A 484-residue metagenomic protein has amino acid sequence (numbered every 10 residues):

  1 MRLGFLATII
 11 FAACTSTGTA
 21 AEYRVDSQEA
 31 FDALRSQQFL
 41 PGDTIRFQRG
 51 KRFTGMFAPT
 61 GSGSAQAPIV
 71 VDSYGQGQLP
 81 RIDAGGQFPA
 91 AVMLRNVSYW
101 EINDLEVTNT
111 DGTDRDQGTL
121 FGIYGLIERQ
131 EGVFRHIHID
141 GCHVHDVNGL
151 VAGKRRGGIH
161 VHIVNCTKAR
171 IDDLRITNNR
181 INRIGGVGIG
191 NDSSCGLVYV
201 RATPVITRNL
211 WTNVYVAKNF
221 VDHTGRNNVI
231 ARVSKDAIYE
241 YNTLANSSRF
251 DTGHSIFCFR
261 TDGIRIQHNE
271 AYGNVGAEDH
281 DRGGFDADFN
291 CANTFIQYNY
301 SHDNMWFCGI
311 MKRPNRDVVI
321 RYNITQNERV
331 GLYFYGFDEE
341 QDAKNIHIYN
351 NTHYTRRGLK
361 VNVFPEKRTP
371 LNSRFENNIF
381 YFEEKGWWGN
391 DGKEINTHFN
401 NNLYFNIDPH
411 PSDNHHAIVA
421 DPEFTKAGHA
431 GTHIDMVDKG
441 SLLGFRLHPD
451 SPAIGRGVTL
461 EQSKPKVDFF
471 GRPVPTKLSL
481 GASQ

Functional and structural regions predicted by a protein language model:
T19-A58, A91, S451, F470-P475 (+1 more regions): Acidic Gly/Asp/Thr-rich repetitive segments characteristic of extracellular carbohydrate-active and adhesion proteins
R24-V25, R46-R49, F53-G55, S62-Q117 (+2 more regions): Right-handed parallel beta-helix/beta-spiral solenoid domain characteristic of secreted/periplasmic
G42-T44, G50, P68, L79 (+15 more regions): Detector for repetitive beta-architecture
Q48, D72-Y74, R95, N103 (+28 more regions): Feature marks extracellular polysaccharide-active and adherence modules
T54-A58, A84-A91, D111-F121, V144 (+14 more regions): Short glycine/acidic-rich loop motifs that flank beta-strands on beta-rich extracellular proteins
T60, F295-S301, F307, P314-L443: Predominantly extracellular beta-rich ligand-binding scaffolds that present long acidic/polar faces for carbohydrate
P89-R95, E101-D251, C258, E278: Right-handed parallel beta-helix
G440-G444, H448-Q484: Surface beta-loop-beta hairpin patches that serve as ligand-binding interfaces in beta-rich domains
